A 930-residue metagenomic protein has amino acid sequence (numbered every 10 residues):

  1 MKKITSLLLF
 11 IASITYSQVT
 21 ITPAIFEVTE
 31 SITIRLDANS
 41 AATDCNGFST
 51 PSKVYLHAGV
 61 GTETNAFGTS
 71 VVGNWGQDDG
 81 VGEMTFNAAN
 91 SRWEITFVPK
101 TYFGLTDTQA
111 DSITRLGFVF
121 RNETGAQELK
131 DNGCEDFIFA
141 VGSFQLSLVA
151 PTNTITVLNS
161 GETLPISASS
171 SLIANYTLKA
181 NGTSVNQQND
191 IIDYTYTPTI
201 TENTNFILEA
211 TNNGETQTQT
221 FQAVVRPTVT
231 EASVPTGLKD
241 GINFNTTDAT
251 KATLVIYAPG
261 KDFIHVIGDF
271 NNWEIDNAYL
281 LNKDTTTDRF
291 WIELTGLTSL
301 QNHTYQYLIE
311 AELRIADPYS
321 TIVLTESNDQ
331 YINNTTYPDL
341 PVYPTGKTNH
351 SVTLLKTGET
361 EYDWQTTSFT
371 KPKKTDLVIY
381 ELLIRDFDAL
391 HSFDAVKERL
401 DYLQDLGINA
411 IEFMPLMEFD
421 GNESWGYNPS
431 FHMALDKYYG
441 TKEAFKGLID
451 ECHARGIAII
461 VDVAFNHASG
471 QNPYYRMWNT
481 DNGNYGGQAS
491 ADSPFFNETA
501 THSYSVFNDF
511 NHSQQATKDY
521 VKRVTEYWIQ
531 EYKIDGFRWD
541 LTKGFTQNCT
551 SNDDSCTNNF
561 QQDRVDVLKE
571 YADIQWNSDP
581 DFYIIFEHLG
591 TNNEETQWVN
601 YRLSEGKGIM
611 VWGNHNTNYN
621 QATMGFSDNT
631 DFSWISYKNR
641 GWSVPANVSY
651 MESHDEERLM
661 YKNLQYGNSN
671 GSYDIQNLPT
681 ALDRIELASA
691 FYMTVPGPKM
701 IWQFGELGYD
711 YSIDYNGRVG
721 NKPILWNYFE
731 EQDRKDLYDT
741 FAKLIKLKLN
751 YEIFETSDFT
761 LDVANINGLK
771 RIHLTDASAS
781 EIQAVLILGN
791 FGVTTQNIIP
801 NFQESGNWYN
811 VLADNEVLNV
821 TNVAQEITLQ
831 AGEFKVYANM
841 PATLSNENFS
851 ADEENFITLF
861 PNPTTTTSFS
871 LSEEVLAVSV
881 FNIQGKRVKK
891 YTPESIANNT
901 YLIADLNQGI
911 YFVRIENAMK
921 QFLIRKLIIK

Functional and structural regions predicted by a protein language model:
K53-Q109, G125-G133, D248, T253-N302 (+1 more regions): Aromatic-rich carbohydrate-binding modules that target alpha-glucans
G182-T195, N819: Surface-exposed, flexible coil segments in extracellular/virion-facing regions
N189-N205, E826, T900-L902: Solvent-exposed segments in extracellular or luminal domains encompassing
R226-I264, A316-D376: Basic K/R-rich, polyanion-interacting modules in nucleoproteins and related proteins
I264, T821-L844: C-terminal beta-strand-rich structural cap/linker in extracellular carbohydrate-active enzymes
L324-S327, Y331, E361-I534, L541-F560 (+1 more regions): Substrate-binding/active-site clefts of carbohydrate-active enzymes
K533, D566-D710, D714, L749 (+5 more regions): Conserved alpha/beta catalytic core and glycan-binding cleft of carbohydrate-active enzymes
D814, F849-K930: C-terminal outer-membrane/trafficking sorting elements
